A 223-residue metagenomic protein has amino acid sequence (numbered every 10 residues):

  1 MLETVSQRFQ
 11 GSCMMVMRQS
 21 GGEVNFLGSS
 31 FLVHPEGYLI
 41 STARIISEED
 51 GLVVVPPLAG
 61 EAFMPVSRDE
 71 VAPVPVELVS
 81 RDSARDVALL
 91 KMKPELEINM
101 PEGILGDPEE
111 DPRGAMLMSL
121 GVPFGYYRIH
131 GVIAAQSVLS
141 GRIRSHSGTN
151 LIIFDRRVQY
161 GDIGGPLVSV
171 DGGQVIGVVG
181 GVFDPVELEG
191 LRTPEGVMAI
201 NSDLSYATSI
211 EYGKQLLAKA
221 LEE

Functional and structural regions predicted by a protein language model:
M1-T4, I98, P123-F124, V175 (+1 more regions): C-terminal cap/linker of serine protease catalytic domains
S6-S20, L117-S119: A short, Trp-centered hydrophobic/proline-enriched beta-strand micro-motif
C13, M17-T42, V74, I200 (+1 more regions): A conserved glycine-rich beta-strand in the N-terminal activation segment of trypsin-fold
V16, S30, G37, S41 (+10 more regions): Terminal peptide-recognition signature
R18-G21, E70, L90-I98, I104-P108 (+2 more regions): A structural micro-motif recognizing beta-strand termini and the immediately following turn/loop segments
V33-H34, I46, D111, V168: Short, well-ordered loop/turn sites that connect or cap secondary structure elements
H34-S83: Catalytic-histidine neighborhood of serine endopeptidases, predominantly the chymotrypsin-like S1/PA family
I45, M100-L151, V158-I163, V179-L191: Flexible, gly/ser-rich surface segments that form the specificity/activation loops bordering the active-site cleft
